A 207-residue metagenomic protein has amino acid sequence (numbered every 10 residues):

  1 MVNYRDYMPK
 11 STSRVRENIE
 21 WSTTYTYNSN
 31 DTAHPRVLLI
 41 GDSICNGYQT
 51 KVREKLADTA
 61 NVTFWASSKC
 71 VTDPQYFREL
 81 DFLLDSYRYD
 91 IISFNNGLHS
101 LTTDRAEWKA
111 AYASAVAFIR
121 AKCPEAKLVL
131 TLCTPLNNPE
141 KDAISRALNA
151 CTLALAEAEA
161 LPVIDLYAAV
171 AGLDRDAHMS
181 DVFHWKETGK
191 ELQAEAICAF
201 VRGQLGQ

Functional and structural regions predicted by a protein language model:
V2-P9, P135-Q207: Catalytic His-Asp segment of secreted/periplasmic serine-dependent ester chemistry enzymes
Y4-A113, N137-P139, A143-R146, A150: Conserved SGNH/GDSL esterase-like catalytic core that processes O-acyl groups on lipids and polysaccharides
L38, V129, P162-I164: Hydrophobic/aromatic beta-strand patches that form the interior of the parallel beta-sheet core in alpha/beta enzyme
N61-T63, K127, A160-P162: Conserved beta-strand segments of alpha/beta enzyme cores
N96, L130-L132: A cross-domain feature marking catalytic cores of carbohydrate-active enzymes and several ubiquitous metabolic/repair
F118-I119: Hydrophobic positions in alpha-helices of CheY-like receiver
K122-L128: A short helix->loop->beta-strand "cap" motif at the edges of active sites that frequently abuts
